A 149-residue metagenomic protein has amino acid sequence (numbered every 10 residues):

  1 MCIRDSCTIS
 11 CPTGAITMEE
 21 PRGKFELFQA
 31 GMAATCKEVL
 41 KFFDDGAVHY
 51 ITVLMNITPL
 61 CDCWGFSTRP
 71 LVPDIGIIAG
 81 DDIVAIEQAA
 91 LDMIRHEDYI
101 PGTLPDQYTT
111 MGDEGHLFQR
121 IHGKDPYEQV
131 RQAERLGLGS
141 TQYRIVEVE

Functional and structural regions predicted by a protein language model:
R4-E149: Extended, low-polarity segments enriched in aliphatic/aromatic residues
